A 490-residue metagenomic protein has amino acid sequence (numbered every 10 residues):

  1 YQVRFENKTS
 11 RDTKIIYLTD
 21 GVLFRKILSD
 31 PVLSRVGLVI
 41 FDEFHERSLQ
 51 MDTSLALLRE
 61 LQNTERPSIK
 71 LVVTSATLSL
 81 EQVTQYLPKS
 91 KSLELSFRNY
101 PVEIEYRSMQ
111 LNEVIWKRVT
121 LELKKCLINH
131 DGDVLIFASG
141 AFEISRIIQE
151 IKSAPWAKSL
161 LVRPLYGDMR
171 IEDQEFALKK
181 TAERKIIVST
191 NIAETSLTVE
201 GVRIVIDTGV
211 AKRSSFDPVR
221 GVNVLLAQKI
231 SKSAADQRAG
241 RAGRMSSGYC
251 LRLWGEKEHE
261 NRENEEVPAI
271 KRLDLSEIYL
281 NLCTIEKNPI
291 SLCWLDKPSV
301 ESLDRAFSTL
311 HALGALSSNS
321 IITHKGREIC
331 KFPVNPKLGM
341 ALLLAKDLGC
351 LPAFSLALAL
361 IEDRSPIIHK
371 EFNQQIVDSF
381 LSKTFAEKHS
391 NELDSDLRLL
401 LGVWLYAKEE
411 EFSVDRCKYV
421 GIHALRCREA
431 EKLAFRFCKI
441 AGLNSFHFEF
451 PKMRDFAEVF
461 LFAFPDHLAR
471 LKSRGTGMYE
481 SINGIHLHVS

Functional and structural regions predicted by a protein language model:
Y1-A341, L348, F450, E458 (+1 more regions): P-loop NTPase motor module signature
I206, S214, W254-S490: Second RecA-like catalytic domain
